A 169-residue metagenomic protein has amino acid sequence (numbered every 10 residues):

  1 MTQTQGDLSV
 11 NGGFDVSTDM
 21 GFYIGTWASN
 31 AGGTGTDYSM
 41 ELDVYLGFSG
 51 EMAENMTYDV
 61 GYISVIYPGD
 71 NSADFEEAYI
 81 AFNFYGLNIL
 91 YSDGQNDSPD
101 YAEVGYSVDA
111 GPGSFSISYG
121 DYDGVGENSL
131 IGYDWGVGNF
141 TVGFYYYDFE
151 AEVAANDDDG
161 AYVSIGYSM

Functional and structural regions predicted by a protein language model:
M1-M169: Outer-membrane beta-barrel proteins
